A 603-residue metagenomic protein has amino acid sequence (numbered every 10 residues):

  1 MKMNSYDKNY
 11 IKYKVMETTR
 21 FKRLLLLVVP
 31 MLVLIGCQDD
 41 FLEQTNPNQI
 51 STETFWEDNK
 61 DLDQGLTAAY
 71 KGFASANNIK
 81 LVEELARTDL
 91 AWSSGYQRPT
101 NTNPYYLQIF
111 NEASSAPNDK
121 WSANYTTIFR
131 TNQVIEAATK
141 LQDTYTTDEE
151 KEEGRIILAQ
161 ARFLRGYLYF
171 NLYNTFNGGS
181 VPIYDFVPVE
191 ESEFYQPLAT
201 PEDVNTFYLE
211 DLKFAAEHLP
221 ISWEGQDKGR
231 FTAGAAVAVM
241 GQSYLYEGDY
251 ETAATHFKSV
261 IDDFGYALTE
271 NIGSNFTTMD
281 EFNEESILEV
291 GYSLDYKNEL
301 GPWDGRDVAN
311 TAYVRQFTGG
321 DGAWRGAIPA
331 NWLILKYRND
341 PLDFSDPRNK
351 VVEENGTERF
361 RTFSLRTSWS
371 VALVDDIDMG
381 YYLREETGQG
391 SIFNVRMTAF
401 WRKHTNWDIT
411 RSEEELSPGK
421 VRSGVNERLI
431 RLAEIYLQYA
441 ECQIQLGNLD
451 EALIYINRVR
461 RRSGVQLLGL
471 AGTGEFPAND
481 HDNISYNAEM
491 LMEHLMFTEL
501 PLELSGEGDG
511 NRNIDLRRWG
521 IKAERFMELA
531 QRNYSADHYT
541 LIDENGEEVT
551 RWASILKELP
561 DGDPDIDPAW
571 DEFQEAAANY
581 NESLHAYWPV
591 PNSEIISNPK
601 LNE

Functional and structural regions predicted by a protein language model:
M3, K8-Y10, V15-R23, V29 (+5 more regions): Bacterial Sec-dependent N-terminal signal peptides
C37-A86, I157, D280, E354-T362 (+2 more regions): Acidic, glycine-rich segments characteristic of secretory precursors and extracytoplasmic regions
C37-F41, Y70, N78, V82 (+7 more regions): Long, intrinsically disordered, low-complexity segments
N59, D63-T67, K71-S75, Q97-T175 (+5 more regions): Conserved, well-structured interaction surfaces
D346-L432: Flexible, polar/acidic helix-loop-strand segments at domain edges
